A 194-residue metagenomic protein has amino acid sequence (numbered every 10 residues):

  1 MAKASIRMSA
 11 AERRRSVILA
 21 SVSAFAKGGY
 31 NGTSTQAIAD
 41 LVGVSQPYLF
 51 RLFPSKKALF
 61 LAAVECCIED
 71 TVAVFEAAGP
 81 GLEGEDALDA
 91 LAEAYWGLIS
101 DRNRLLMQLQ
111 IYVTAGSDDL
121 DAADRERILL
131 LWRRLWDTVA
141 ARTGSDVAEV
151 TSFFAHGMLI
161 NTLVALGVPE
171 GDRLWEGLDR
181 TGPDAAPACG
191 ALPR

Functional and structural regions predicted by a protein language model:
M1-S9, D172, R194: N-terminal intrinsically disordered/low-complexity leader segments
S16, A20, A24-A58, A62: Helix-turn-helix
A20, A24-K27, V74-A77, M107 (+1 more regions): Solvent-exposed, amphipathic alpha-helical segments
A62-E65, A73-R102: Hydrophobic alpha-helical connector segments
E69-F75, I99-N103, D119-G144: Amphipathic alpha-helical packing segments from all-alpha helical-bundle domains
E93-I99, Q108-D118: Helix-loop "lid/cap" segments that line or gate small-molecule binding pockets
R104-T114, L131-D184: Hydrophobic alpha-helical segments that form the core of small-molecule binding pockets and/or dimer interfaces
